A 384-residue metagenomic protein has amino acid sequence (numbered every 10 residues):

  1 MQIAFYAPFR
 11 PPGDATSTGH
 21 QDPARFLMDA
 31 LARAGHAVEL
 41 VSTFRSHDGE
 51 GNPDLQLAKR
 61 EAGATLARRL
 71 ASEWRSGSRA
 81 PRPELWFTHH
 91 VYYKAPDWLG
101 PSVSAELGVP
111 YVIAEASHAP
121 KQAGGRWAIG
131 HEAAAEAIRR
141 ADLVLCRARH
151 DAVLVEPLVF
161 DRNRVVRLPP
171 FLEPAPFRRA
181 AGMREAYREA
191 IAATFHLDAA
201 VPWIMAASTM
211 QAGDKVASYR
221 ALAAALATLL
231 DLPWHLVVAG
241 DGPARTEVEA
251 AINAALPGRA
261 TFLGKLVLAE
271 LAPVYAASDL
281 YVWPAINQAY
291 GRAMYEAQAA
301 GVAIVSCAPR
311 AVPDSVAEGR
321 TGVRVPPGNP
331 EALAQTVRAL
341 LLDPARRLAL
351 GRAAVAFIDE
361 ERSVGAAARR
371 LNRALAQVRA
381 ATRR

Functional and structural regions predicted by a protein language model:
R140-G182: A short, active-site helix/loop in glycosyltransferases that binds the activated sugar's phosphate group
A193-V216, A223-L226: Conserved donor-binding/catalytic core segment of Leloir-type glycosyltransferases
T246-L266: Nucleotide-activated donor-binding/catalytic signature segment of Leloir-type glycosyltransferases, i.e., the conserved
K265, P273-S278: Short alpha-helical donor nucleotide-sugar binding micro-motif in glycosyltransferases
I286: Aromatic "clamp/platform" in nucleotide-sugar-dependent glycosyltransferases that forms part of the donor/acceptor
A303-S306: Short hydrophobic beta-strand element within catalytic cores of glycosyltransferases and related nucleotide-activated
E318-G319, V323-P330, A339-A345: Conserved acidic donor-binding segment of nucleotide-sugar-dependent glycosyltransferases
A332, A339, R346-E361, A367-R370: A short, well-ordered alpha-helix in the C-terminal region of glycosyltransferases
